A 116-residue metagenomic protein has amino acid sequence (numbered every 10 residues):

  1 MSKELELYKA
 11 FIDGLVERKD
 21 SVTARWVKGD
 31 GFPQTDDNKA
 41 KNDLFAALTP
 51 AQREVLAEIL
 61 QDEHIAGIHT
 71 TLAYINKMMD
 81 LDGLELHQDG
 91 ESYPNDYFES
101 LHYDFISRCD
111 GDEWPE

Functional and structural regions predicted by a protein language model:
M1-P50, K77, L86: N-terminal low-complexity, intrinsically disordered segments
K3-E6, S21, A40, H69 (+4 more regions): Alpha-helical structural elements
Q34, E54, T70, E91: Residue-level detector of functional hotspots within protein domains
D43-H69: Mature extracytoplasmic domains of secretory-pathway proteins
I68-N76: Mid-chain, well-packed structural core segment of small domains
I75-E116: Amphipathic alpha-helical binding modules
